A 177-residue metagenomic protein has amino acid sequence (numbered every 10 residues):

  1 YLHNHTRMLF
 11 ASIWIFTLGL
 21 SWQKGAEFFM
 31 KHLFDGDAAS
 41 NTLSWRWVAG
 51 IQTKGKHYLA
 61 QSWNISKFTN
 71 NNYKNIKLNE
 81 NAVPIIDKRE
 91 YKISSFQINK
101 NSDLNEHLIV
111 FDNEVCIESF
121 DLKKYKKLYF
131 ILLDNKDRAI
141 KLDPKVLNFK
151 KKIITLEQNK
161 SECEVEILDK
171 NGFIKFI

Functional and structural regions predicted by a protein language model:
Y1-N4, S12-F176: C-terminal catalytic domain of photolyase/cryptochrome flavoproteins, centering on the FAD-binding pocket
